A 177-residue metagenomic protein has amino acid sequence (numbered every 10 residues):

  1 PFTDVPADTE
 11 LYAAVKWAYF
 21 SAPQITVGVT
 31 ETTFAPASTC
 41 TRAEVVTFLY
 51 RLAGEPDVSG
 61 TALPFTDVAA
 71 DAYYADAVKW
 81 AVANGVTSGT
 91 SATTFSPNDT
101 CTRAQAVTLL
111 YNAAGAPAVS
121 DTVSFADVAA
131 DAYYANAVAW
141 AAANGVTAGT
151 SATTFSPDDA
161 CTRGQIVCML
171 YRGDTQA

Functional and structural regions predicted by a protein language model:
P1-Y12, I25-D76, S88-A104, N112-A135 (+2 more regions): Feature responds to low-complexity, polar/acidic, surface-exposed segments characteristic of secreted/exported proteins
V15-A18, L49, V78-A81, L110 (+2 more regions): A short amphipathic alpha-helical interaction element
A22-Q24, G85, G145: Glycine-centered, phosphate/nucleic-acid-interacting loop/turn motifs that mediate DNA/RNA or nucleotide
